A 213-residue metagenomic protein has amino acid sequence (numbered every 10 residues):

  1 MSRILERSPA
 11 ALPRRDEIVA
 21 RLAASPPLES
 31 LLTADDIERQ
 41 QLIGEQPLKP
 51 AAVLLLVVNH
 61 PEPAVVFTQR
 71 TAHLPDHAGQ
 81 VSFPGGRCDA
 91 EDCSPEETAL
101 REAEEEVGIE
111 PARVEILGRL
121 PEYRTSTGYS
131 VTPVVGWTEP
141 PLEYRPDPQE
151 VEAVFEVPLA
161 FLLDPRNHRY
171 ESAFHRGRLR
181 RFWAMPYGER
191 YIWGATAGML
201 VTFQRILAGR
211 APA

Functional and structural regions predicted by a protein language model:
M1-S82, R87-L142, V151, A173-A213: N-terminal leader/linker segments that precede catalytic domains of diphosphate-processing enzymes
T132, P146-G177: Amphipathic alpha-helical blocks and their helix-capping loop/short-beta junctions
